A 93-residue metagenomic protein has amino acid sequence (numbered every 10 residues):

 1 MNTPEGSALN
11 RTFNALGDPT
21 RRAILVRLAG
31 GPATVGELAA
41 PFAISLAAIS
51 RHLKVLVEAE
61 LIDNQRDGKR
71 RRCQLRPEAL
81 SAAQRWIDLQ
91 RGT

Functional and structural regions predicted by a protein language model:
N2, S7-A47, D67-S81, R85: N-terminal helix-turn-helix DNA-binding core of bacterial DNA-binding proteins
V26, R51-V57: Base-recognition residues in the alpha-helical recognition helix of bacterial helix-turn-helix
E60: Glycine-centered, phosphate/nucleic-acid-interacting loop/turn motifs that mediate DNA/RNA or nucleotide
N64: Short beta-strand "wing" residues that participate in macromolecule-binding interfaces
R91-T93: A conserved amphipathic terminal alpha-helix motif
